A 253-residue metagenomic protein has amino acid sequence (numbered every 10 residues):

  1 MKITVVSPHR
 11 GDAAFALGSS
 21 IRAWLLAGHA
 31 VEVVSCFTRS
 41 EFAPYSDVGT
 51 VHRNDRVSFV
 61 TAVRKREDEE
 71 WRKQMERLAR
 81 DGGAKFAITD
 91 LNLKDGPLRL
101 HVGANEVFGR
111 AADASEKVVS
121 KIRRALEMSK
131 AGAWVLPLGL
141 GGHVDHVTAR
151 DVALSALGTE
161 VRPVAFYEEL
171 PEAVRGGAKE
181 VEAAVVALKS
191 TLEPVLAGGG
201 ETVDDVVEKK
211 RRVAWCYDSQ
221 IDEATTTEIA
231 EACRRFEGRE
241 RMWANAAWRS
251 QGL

Functional and structural regions predicted by a protein language model:
M1-V119, M128-S129, S155-V161: Active-site rim/loop-helix segments in enzyme catalytic domains that contact anionic ligands
V6-H9, P137-L138, Y167: Short His-Asn-centered micro-motif
S7, S58, G139-H143, G200: Short, charged/polar micro-motifs that form catalytic or ligand-binding hotspots
G11, D68, W134, D145 (+1 more regions): Divalent metal-coordination and catalytic microenvironments
D12-F15, G141-H146, A173-V174: Active-site environment of divalent metal-dependent phosphoester hydrolases
V63-L91, L98-E106, A125, T159-L253: The feature marks non-catalytic terminal segments
D90, V118-T159, A165: Hydrophobic, aromatic-enriched interface-forming segments
